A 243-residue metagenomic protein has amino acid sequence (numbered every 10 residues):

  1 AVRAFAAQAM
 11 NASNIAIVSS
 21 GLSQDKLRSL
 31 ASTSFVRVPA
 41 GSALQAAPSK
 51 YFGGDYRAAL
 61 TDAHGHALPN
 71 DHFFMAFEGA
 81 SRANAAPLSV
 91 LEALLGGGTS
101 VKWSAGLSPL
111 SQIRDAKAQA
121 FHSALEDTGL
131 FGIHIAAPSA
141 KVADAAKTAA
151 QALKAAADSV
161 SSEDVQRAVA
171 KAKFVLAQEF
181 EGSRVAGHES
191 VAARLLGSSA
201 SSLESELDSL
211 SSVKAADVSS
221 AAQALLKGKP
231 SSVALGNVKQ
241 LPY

Functional and structural regions predicted by a protein language model:
A1-K50, P69, F73-M75, G79 (+1 more regions): Charge-rich, well-structured scaffold segments of protease-associated domains
A46-G54, S104-S111: Phosphate-proximal small/polar/acidic motifs at interfaces that engage nucleotide phosphates, polyphosphates
D55-G65: Short amphipathic
P69, M75, N84-G96, S104-Q112: Active/ligand-binding-proximal structured segments within catalytic/core domains that scaffold catalytic residues
